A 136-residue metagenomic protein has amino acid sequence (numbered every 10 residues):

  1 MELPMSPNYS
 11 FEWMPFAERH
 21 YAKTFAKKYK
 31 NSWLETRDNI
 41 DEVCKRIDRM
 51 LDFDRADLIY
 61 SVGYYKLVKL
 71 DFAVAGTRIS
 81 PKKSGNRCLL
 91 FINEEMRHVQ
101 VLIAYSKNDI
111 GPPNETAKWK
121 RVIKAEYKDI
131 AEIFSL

Functional and structural regions predicted by a protein language model:
M1-K82, E95-M96, S106-L136: Basic, Lys/Arg-enriched alpha-helical interface segments
K82-C88: Short, surface-exposed coil-to-beta transition loops
I92-V101: Active-site beta-strand-loop-beta-strand hairpin of nuclease catalytic cores that positions key catalytic residues
